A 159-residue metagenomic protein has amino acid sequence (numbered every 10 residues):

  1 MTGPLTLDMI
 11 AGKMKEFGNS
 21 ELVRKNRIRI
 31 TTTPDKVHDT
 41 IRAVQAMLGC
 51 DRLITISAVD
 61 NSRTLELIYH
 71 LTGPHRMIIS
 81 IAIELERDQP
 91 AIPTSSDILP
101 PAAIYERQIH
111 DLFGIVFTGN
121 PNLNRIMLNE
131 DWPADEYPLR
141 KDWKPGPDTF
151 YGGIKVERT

Functional and structural regions predicted by a protein language model:
M1-T159: Terminal low-complexity/charged segments
